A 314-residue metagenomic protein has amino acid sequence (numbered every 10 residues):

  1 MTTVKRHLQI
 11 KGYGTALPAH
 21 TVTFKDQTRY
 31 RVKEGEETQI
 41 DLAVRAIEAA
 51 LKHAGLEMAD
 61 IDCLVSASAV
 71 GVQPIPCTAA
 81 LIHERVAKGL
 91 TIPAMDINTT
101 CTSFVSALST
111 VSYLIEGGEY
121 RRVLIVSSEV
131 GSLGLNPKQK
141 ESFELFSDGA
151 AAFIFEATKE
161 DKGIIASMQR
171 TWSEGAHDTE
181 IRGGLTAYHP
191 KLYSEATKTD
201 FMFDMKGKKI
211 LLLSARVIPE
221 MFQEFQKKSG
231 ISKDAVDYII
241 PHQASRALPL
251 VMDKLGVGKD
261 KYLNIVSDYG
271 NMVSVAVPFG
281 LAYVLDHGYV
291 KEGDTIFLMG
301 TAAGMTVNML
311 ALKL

Functional and structural regions predicted by a protein language model:
M1-E37, Q139-L212, L314: Condensing-enzyme catalytic core mediating Claisen C-C bond formation in acyl metabolism
T3, I40, V44-I47, L51 (+7 more regions): Claisen-condensing/thiolase-fold acyl-transfer catalytic domains that form or cleave C-C bonds in fatty acid
K11-G14, A67, N98, V123-E129 (+2 more regions): Short beta-strand segments
P18-F24, V70-L81, A244-P249: A structural motif shared across PLP-dependent enzymes of the aminotransferase-like
T21-V22, I75-C77, L135-K138, V307-A311: Short acidic, glycine/serine/threonine-rich loops at helix termini
A59-S68, K233-H242: Short glycine-rich phosphate-binding loop at a beta-alpha junction
E116-A150: Flexible, glycine-rich active-site loops centered on histidine and acidic residues that chelate a metal or position
F201-S232: Adenine-nucleotide phosphate-binding core of ATP-dependent small-molecule kinases
